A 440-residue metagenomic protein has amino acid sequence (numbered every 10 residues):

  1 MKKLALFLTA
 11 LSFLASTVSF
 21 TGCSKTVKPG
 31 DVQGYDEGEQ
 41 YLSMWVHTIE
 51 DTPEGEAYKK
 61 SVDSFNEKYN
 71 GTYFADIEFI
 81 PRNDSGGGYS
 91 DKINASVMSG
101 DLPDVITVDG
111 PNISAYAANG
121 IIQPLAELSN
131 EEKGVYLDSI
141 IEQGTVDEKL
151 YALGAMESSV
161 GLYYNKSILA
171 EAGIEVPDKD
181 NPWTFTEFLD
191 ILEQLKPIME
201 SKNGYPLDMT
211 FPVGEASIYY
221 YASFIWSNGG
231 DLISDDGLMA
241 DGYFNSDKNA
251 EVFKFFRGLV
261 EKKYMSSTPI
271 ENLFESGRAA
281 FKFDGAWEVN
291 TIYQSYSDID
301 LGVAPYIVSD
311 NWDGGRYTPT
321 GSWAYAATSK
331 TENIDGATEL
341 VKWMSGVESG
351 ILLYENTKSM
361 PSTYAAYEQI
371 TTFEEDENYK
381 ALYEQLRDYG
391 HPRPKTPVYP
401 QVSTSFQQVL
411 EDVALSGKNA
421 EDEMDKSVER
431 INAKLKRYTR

Functional and structural regions predicted by a protein language model:
L6-T9, F20-A115, N130-E132, P269 (+9 more regions): Conserved N-terminal structural module of periplasmic/extracytoplasmic solute-binding proteins
C23, Q143, S297, A304 (+3 more regions): Long, aromatic- and glycine/proline-rich binding clefts that accommodate carbohydrate-like moieties
W45-H47, E54-A57, S61-V62, I218-S223 (+1 more regions): Extracytoplasmic/periplasmic substrate-binding proteins
V97-V108, I121-Q123, K202, S276-D284 (+1 more regions): Alpha-to-beta junction loops
V108-G161, T186, I191, E200-N203 (+4 more regions): Hinge/lid segment of periplasmic solute-binding proteins
Y116-I121, I140-D178, T210-G237, P319-A327 (+2 more regions): Periplasmic solute-binding protein
K166, V341-A365: Periplasmic-binding protein-like
L189-Q194, G230-D231, D235-S267: Glycine-centered hinge/linker elements that transmit conformational signals in sensory and ligand-binding systems
